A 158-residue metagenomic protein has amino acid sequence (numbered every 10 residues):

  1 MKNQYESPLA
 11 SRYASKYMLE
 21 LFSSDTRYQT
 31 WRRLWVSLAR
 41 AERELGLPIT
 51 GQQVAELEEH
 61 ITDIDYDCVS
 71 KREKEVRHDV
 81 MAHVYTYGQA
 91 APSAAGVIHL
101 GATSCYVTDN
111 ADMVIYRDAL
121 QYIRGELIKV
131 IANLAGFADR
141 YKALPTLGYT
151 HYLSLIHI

Functional and structural regions predicted by a protein language model:
M1-L155: A helix-coil-helix interface module used to build multimeric assemblies and to scaffold catalytic/cofactor sites
